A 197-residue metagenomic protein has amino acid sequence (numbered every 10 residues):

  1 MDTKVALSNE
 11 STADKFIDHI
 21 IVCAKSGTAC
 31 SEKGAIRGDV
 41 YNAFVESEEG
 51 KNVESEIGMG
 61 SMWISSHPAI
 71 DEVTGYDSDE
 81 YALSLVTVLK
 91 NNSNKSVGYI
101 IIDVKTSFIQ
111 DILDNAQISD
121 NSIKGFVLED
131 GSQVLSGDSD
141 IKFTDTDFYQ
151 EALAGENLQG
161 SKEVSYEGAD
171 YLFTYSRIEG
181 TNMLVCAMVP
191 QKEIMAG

Functional and structural regions predicted by a protein language model:
M1-D2, A82, V86-T87, N182: Non-catalytic interaction/Regulatory regions outside core domains
D2-T12, S93-S136, D140: Solvent-exposed, extracytoplasmic
T3, E46-E49, I109, D145: Amphipathic coiled-coil/heptad-repeat helices and related helical stalk/stem segments that mediate oligomerization
S11-D103, E163-S165: Extracytoplasmic/periplasmic ligand-binding sensor regions of membrane-associated signaling proteins
I21-C23, L85-T87, G125, S176 (+1 more regions): Conserved hydrophobic/aromatic positions in well-ordered beta-strands
S31-Y41, Q133-E151: GAF sensory domains
E32, Y99, S136, F173-Y175: Short capping micro-motif at the N-terminus of alpha-helices
N91, I118-I123, D138-G197: Extracellular/periplasmic juxtamembrane segments that couple receptor/chemosensory ectodomains to their
